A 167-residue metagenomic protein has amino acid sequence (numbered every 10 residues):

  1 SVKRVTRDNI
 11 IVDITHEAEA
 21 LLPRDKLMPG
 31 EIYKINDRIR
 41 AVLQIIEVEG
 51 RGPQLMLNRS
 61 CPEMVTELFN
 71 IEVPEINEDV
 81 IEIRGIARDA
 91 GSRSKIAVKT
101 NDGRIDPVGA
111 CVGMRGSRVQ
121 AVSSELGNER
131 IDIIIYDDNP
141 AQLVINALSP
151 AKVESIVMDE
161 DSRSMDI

Functional and structural regions predicted by a protein language model:
S1-I167: RNA-contacting regions in translation and RNA-metabolism proteins, encompassing KH/S1 modules where present
